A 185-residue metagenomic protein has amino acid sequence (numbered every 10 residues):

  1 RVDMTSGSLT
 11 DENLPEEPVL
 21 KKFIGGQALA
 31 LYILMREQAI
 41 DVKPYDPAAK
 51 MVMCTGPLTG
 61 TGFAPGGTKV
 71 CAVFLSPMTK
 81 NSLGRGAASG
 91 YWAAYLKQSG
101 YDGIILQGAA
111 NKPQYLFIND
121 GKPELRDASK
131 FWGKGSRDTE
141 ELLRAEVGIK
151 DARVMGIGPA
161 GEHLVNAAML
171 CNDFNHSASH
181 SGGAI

Functional and structural regions predicted by a protein language model:
M4-G7, P15-E17, P57-G60, P77 (+4 more regions): Short, glycine-/Ser/Thr-/acidic-enriched flexible segments
S6-L14, G66, C71, S82 (+1 more regions): Short, well-ordered strand-loop elements centered on a beta-strand within folded domains, enriched for acidic residues
D11-Y45: Non-catalytic, usually N-terminal nucleic-acid engagement modules in DNA/RNA processing proteins
L31-G67: Conserved oxyanion/phosphate-binding beta-strand-loop segments in alpha/beta enzyme cores
G62-S76, A184: Residues forming anionic-ligand binding surfaces in small-molecule and nucleic-acid pockets of primarily soluble enzymes
S82, A93-A184: Active-site cavity-forming subdomains of large catalytic enzyme subunits
S89-G90: Thiamine diphosphate
